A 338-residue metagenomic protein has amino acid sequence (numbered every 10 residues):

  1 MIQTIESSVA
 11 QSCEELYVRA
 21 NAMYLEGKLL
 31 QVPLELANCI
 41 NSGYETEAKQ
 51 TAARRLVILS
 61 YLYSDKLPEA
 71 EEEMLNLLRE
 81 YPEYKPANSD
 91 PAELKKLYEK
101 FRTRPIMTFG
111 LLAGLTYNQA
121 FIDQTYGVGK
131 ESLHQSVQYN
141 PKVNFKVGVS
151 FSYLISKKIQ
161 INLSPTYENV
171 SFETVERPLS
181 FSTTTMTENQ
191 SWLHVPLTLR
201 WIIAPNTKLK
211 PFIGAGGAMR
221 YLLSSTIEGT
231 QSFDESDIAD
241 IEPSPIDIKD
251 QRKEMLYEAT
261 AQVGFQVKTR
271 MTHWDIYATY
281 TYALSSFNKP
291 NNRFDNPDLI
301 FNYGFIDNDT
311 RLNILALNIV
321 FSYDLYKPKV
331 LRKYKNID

Functional and structural regions predicted by a protein language model:
T103-L111, K157-I161, S191-L193, T207-I213 (+2 more regions): Outer-envelope beta-barrel architecture signal
P105-M107, P141-F145, N189-V195, L209 (+2 more regions): Residues that define the transmembrane beta-barrel architecture of outer-membrane proteins
L111-L115, V147-I155, P165-Y167, V195-W201 (+4 more regions): Residues on the lipid-exposed face of transmembrane beta-strands in outer-membrane beta-barrel proteins
T116-S150, F301: Surface-exposed strand-loop-strand hairpins of Gram-negative outer-membrane beta-barrel proteins
F121-K130, E173-S182, S225-D234, F287-D295 (+1 more regions): Outer-membrane beta-barrel translocator domains and adjoining extracellular loop/strand segments of Gram-negative
E131-V137, S180-T187, I246-Q251, N302-N308: Extracellular loop and loop/strand-boundary signature of outer-membrane beta-barrel proteins
Y153-E228, V320: Gram-negative (and chloroplast) outer-membrane scaffold detector with strong preference for beta-barrel transmembrane
L256, A261, Q266-D338: Predominantly the C-terminal beta-signal and adjacent terminal strand-loop region of outer-membrane beta-barrel
